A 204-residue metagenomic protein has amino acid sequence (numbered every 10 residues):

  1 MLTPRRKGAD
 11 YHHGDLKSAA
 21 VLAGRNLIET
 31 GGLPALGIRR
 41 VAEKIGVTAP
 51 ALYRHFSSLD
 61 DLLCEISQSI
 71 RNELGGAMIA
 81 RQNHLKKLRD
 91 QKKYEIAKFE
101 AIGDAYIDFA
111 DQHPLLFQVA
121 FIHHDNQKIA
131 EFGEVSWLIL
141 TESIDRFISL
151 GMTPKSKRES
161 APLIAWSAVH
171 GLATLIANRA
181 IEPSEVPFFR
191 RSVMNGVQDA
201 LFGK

Functional and structural regions predicted by a protein language model:
M1-D15, N26, L85-R89: N-terminal intrinsically disordered/low-complexity leader segments
L16-G24, V41, I66-I70, L74 (+2 more regions): Generic hydrophobic, amphipathic alpha-helix propensity
A19, A23, L27-D61, E65: Helix-turn-helix
I28, L63-I70, A120, I129-F132 (+1 more regions): Alpha-helical DNA-contacting segments of helix-turn-helix folds
I79-Q112, A165: Hydrophobic alpha-helical connector segments
I107-Q127, T174-A180: Amphipathic alpha-helical segments used for helix-helix packing
F109, D125-L150, E159-L163, R191-D199: Amphipathic alpha-helical packing segments from all-alpha helical-bundle domains
R146, W166-S184, D199-K204: Amphipathic C-terminal alpha-helical segment
